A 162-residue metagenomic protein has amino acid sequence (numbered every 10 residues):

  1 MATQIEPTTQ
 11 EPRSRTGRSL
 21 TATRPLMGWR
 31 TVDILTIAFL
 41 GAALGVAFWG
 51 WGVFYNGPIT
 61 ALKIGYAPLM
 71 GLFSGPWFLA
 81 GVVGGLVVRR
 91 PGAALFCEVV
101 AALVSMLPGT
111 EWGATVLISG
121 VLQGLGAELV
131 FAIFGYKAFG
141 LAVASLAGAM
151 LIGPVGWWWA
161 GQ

Functional and structural regions predicted by a protein language model:
M1-G28: Short, Lys/Arg-rich, polar N-terminal cytosolic tail immediately upstream of the first transmembrane signal-anchor
R18, I118-G161: Short helix-perturbing small/polar motifs within transmembrane alpha-helices
L20-D33, G84-R89, E128-A142: Cytoplasmic membrane-interface segments at the C-terminal ends of transmembrane helices
A22-G84: Hydrophobic transmembrane alpha-helices
I34-F39, G75, L79, P91-V99 (+2 more regions): Hydrophobic alpha-helical transmembrane segments
G41-W49, V99-G109, A149-W159: Aromatic-anchored segments of alpha-helical transmembrane domains
W51-Y55, I59, V88, G92 (+5 more regions): Membrane-interfacial segments
A61, G65, A101-E128, W159-A160: Interfacial aromatic-anchored transmembrane helix boundaries in multi-pass membrane proteins
